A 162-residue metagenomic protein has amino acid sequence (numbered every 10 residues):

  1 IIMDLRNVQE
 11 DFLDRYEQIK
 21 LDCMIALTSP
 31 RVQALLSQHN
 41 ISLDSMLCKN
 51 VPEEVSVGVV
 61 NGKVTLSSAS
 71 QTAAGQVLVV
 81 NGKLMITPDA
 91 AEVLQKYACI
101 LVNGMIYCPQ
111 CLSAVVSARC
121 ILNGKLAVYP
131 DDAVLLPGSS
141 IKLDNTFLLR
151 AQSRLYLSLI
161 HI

Functional and structural regions predicted by a protein language model:
I1-L5, Y16, I25-A26: Charged, amphipathic alpha-helical stretches
Q9-I19, V32-S42, K49, E53-V55 (+6 more regions): Short, T/G/N/S-enriched strand-turn elements that build extracellular solenoid repeat scaffolds
M46, G124-K125: Localized chelating/binding microdomains that coordinate divalent metal ions or stabilize phosphate-bearing
G58-N61: Short, solvent-exposed interaction modules
V80-K83: LRR N-terminal entry segment and analogous cap-like coil->beta motifs
P130-S139, D144: Surface-exposed beta-loop interaction hotspot
I160-I162: Conserved small/polar residues in nucleotide/adenosyl-binding loops
